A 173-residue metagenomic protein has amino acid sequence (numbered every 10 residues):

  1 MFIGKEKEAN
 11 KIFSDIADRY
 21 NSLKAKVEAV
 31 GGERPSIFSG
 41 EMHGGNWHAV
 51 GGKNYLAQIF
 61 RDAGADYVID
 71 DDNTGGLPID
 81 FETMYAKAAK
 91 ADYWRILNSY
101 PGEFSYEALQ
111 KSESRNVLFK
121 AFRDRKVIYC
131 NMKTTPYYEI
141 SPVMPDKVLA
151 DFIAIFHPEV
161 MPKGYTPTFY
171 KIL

Functional and structural regions predicted by a protein language model:
M1-F2, E6-V143, K171-L173: Binding-cleft/active-site segments that stabilize strongly anionic ligands or cofactors
I3, I153-V160: Short, hydrophobic alpha-helical segments
Y138-L149, I155-F156: Flexible loop/turn connectors
E159-L173: Extracellular/periplasmic juxtamembrane helices and adjacent flexible linkers that interface with membrane partners
